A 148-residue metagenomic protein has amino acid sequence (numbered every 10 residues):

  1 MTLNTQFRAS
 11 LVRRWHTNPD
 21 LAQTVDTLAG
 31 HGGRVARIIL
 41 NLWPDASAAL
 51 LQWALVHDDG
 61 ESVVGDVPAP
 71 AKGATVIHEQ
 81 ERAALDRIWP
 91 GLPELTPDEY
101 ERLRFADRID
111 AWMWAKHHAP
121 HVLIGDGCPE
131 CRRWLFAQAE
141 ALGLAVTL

Functional and structural regions predicted by a protein language model:
M1-L148: Alpha-helical, largely C-terminal catalytic domains that coordinate divalent metal ions via clustered Asp/Glu/His
